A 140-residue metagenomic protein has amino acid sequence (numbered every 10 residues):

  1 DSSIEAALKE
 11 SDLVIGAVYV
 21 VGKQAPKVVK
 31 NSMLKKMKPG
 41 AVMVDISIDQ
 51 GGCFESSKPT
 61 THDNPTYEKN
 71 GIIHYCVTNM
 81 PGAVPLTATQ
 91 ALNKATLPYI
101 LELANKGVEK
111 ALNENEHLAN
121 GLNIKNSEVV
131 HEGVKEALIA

Functional and structural regions predicted by a protein language model:
D1-G71: Rossmann-like adenosine-cofactor binding region
I48, C53-A140: Adenosine-phosphate binding glycine-rich loop
